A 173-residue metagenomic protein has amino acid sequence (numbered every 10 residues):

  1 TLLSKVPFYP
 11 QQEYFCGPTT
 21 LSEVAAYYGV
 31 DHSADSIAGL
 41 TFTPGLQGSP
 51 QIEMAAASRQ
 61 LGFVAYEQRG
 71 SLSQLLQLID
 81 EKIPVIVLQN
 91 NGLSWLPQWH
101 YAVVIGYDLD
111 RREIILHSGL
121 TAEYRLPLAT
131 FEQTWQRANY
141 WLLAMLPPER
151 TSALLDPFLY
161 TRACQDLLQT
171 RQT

Functional and structural regions predicted by a protein language model:
T1-G48, N91-G92, D110, D156-Q165: Active-site-adjacent structural segments surrounding the nucleophilic cysteine of cysteine proteases and isopeptidases
F8-G17, G29, T43-P50, F63 (+5 more regions): Extracytoplasmic/periplasmic, Sec-exported soluble proteins
E13, G17-A25, A34, A38 (+5 more regions): Extracytoplasmic/secreted envelope proteins and their assembly/folding machinery, especially bacterial periplasmic
D31, D35-G39, T43-Q47, Q51-E81: Short, solvent-exposed, low-complexity loop/linker segments
V64, Q68-H117: Active-site-adjacent substructure of cysteine-protease-like catalytic cores
D108-T173: Noncatalytic regulatory segments and standalone regulatory/sensor domains
